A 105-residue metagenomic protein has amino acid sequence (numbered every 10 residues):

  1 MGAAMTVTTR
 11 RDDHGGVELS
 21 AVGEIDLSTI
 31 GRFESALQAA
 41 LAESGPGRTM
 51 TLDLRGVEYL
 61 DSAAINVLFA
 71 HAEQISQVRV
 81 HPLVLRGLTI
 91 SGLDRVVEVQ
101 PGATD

Functional and structural regions predicted by a protein language model:
G2-S35: STAS-typified acidic loop motif
G2-T6, G92-D105: Short, charged, intrinsically disordered terminal tails
T8-R10, D53, Q100: Solvent-exposed beta-strand sheet faces enriched in polar/charged residues
D12-H14, P82, G102-T104: Residues that form or immediately flank small-molecule/cofactor binding pockets and catalytic motifs
E24-E98: Amphipathic alpha-helical interaction surfaces in cytosolic regulatory modules
